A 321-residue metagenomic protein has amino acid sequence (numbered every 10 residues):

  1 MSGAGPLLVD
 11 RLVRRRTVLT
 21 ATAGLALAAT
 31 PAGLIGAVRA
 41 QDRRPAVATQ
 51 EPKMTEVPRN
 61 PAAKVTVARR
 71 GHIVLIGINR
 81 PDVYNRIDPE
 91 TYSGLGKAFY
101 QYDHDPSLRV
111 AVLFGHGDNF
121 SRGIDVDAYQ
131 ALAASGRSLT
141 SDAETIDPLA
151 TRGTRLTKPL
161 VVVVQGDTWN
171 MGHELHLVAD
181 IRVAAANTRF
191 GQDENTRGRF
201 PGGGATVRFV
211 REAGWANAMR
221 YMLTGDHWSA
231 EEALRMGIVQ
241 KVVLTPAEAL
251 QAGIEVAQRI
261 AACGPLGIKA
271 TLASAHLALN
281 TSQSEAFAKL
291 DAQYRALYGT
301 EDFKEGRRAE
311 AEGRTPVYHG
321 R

Functional and structural regions predicted by a protein language model:
M1-V13, G24-A28: N-terminal secretory signal peptides
Q41-H116: Conserved CoA-thioester-binding segment of acyl-CoA-metabolizing enzymes
R59, V83, G115-R155, T168 (+2 more regions): Glycine- (often His-adjacent) and acidic-residue-rich active-site loop that binds/positions the CoA thioester
P81, V183-T188, V239-A288, A296 (+2 more regions): C-terminal long alpha-helix characteristic of the crotonase
L149-R155, V163, W169-M222, A252-V256: CoA-thioester-processing core
I181, R220, T224-D226, E232 (+1 more regions): Well-ordered beta-strand positions
